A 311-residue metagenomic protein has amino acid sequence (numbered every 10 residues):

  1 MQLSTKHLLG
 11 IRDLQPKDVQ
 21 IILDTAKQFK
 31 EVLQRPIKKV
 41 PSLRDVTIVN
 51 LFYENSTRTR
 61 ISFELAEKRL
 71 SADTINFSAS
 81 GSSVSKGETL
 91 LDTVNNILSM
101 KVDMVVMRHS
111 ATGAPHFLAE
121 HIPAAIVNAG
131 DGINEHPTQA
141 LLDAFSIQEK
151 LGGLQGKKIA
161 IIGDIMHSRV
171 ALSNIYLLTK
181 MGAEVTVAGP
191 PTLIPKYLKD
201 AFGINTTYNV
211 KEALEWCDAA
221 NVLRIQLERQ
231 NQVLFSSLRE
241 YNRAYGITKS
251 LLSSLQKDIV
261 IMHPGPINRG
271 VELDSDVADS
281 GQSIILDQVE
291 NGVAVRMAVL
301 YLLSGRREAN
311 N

Functional and structural regions predicted by a protein language model:
M1-I61, L65: Positively charged, low-complexity intrinsically disordered leader regions
I37-Q148, R269: Phosphate/diphosphate ligand-binding glycine-rich loop within oxidoreductases
L43-I48, Q155-I159, D258: Phosphate-coordination loops involved in phosphoryl transfer and adenosine-cofactor binding
Y53-L65, E149-L223: Glycine-rich phosphate/diphosphate-binding loop of Rossmann-like nucleotide-binding domains
A124, G182-E184, S254-V260: A short helix->loop->beta-strand "cap" motif at the edges of active sites that frequently abuts
K199-D276: Rossmann-like adenosine-cofactor binding region
D258-I259, P264-N311: Adenosine-phosphate binding glycine-rich loop
